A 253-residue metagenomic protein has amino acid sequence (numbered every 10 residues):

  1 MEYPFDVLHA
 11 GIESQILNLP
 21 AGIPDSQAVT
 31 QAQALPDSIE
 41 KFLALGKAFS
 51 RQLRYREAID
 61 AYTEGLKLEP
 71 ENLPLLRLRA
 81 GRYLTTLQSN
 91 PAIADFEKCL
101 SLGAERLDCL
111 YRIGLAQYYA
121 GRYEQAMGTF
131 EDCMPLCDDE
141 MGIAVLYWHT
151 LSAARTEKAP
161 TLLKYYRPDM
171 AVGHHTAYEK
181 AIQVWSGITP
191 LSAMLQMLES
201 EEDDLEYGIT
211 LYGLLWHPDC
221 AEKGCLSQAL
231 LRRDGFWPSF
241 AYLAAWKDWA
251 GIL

Functional and structural regions predicted by a protein language model:
Q31, E64-G65, K98-C99, C133 (+1 more regions): Canonical positions in the second alpha-helix
P36, P70, A104, D138-E140 (+2 more regions): Short coil turns that delineate tetratricopeptide repeat
K41, L75, C109, I143-V145 (+1 more regions): TPR alpha-solenoid repeat register
L43, S50, L84-L87, Y118: Position-specific recognition of the canonical hydrophobic site in helix A of tetratricopeptide repeat
K47, G81-R82, L115, T150-A154 (+3 more regions): Residue-level recognition of tetratricopeptide repeat
A58, A92, A126, L162 (+1 more regions): Single-residue signature of alpha-solenoid repeat helices
